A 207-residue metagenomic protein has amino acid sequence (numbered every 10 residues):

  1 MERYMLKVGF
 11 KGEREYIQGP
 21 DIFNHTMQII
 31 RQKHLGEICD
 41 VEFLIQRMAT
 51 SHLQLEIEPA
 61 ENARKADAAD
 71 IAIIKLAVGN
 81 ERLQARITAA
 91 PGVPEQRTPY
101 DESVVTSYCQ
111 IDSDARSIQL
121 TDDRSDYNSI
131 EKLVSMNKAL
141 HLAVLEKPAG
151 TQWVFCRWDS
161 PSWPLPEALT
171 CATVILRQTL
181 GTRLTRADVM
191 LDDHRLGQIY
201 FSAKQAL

Functional and structural regions predicted by a protein language model:
M1-I17, A90-I130, M136-L140: Catalytic strand-loop segment that frames the active site of acyl-thioester-processing enzymes
M1-Q46, D70, Q84: Long alpha-helical, hydrophobic tracts
P20, M27-Q32, L76, T98-S103 (+1 more regions): Basic, ligand-binding patches in group-transfer machinery, especially extracytoplasmic/periplasmic segments
D21, D40, D67-D70, D101 (+5 more regions): Acidic-enriched, low-complexity/disordered segments with a strong bias for Aspartate over Glutamate
N24-A66, N137-Q178: Hydrophobic beta-strand-centered segment that forms part of the acyl-chain substrate-binding groove
S51, D114-R116, G181-R183: Ser/Thr- and Asn-enriched, surface-exposed coil loops between beta-strands
Q54-Y108, R177-L207: HotDog/MaoC-like acyl-thioester-processing domains
